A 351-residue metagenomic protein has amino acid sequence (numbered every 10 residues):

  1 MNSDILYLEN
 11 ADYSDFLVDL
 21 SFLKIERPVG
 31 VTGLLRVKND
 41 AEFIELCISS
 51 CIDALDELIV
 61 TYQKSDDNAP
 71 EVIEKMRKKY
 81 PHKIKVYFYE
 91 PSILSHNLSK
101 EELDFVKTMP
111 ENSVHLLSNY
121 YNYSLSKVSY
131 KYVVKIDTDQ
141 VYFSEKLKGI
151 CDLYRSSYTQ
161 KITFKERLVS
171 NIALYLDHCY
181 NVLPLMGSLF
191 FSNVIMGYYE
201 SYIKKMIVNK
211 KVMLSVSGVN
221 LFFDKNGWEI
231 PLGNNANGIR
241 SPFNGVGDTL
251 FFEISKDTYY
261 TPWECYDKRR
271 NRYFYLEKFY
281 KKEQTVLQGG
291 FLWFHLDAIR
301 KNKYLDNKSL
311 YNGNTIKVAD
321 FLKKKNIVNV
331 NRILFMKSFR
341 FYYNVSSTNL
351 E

Functional and structural regions predicted by a protein language model:
M1-S50: N-proximal low-complexity "stem/linker" segments adjacent to membrane-targeting elements
M1-V18, D104-N122, V141-E351: Catalytic-site signature of metal-activated, phosphate-bearing donor transferases, centered on the GT-A/GT-A-like
N10-P28, N68-Y132: Active-site-proximal specificity loops/subdomain of glycosyltransferases
L46-S50, V72, G149-I150: A short acidic, amphipathic alpha-helical/loop segment
S49-T61, S65, K75-M76: Short, acidic, metal-binding catalytic loop of nucleotide-sugar glycosyltransferases
Y130-F143: Short beta-strand-to-loop acidic/aromatic patch adjacent to the donor-nucleotide binding site
